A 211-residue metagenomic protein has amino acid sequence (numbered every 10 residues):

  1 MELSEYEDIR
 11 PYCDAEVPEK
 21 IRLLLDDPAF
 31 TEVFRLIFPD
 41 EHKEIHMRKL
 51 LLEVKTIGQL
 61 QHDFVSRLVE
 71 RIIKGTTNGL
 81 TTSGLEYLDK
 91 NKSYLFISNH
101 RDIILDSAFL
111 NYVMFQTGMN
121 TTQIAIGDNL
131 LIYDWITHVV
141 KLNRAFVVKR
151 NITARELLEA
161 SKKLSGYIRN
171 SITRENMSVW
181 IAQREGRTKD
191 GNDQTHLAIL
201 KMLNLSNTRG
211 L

Functional and structural regions predicted by a protein language model:
M1-Y94, H100-N111, T137, L142-R144: Membrane-anchoring hydrophobic helices of lipid-metabolizing enzymes
L68, G75-L211: Soluble catalytic domains of membrane acyltransferases
